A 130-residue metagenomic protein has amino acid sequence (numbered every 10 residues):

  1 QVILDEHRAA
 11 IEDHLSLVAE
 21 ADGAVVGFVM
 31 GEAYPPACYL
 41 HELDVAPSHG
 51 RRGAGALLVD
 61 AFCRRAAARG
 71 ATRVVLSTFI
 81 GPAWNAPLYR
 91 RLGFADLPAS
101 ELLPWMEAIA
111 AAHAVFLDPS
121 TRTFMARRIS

Functional and structural regions predicted by a protein language model:
Q1-P47, V59-D60, R65, D96-L102 (+1 more regions): Acetyl-CoA-dependent GNAT
L4-H7, I109-F116: Short, P/G- and charge-enriched loop/turn segments at secondary-structure junctions
H14, D118-M125: Short hydrophobic/aromatic beta-strand or adjacent loop that forms the aromatic wall/cage of a ligand/substrate-binding
L43-R51, T78-I80: A short, internal acetyl-CoA/4′-phosphopantetheine-binding micro-motif in the GNAT/acyltransferase core
A56: Residues forming the Rossmann-fold NAD(P)(H) cofactor-binding site
A66-F79: Conserved GNAT acetyl-CoA-binding A-motif
L76-N85, L102-E107: Conserved beta-strand-loop-alpha-helix junction that forms the acyl-donor binding cleft
Y89, F94: Conserved active-site tyrosine of GNAT-family acetyltransferases
